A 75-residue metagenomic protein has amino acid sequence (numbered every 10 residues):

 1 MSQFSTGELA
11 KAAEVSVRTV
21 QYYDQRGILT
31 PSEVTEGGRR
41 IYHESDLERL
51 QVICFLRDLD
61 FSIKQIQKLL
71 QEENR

Functional and structural regions predicted by a protein language model:
S2-T6, T30-E36, E44-R75: Arg/Lys-rich, alpha-helical DNA-contact motif
S2-V17: Polyanion-binding surface elements
L9-A10, V20-Y23, Y42: Append "Primarily bacterial transcriptional regulators
K11, Q25, K68: Alpha-helical residues within the helix-turn-helix
K11-E14, E33, R40: Basic, helix-initiating cap at the start of DNA-binding domains
V17-R18, G37: Alpha-helical structural elements
V20-V34: Major-groove DNA-recognition helix of helix-turn-helix-type DNA-binding domains
